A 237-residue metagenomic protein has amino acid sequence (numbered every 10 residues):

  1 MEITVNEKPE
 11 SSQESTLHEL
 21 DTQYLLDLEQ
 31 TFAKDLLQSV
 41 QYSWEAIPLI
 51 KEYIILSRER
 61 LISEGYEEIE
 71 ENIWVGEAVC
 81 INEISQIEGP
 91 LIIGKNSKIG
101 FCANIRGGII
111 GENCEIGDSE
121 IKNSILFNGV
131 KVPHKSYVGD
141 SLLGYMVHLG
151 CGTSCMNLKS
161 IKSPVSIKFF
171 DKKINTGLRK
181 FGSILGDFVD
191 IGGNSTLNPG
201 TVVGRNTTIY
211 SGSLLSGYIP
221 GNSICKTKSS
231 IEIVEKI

Functional and structural regions predicted by a protein language model:
M1-N72, N206, G212, G221-S223 (+1 more regions): Terminal amphipathic alpha-helical/low-complexity segments used for targeting or macromolecular assembly
A33-K34, S119, L126, P133-I237: Glycine-rich hexapeptide-repeat left-handed beta-helix
Q41-E45, K122, N128, D187: Short, solvent-exposed linear motifs at loop/edge-of-secondary-structure regions
L61-G65, A78, V132, K172-I174: Short gly/ser/thr-rich secondary-structure transition/capping motifs
S63-P90, S216-G217: N-terminal capping/interface segment
E77, I81-D118: Glycine-rich active-site/cofactor-binding loop and its immediate structural neighborhood
